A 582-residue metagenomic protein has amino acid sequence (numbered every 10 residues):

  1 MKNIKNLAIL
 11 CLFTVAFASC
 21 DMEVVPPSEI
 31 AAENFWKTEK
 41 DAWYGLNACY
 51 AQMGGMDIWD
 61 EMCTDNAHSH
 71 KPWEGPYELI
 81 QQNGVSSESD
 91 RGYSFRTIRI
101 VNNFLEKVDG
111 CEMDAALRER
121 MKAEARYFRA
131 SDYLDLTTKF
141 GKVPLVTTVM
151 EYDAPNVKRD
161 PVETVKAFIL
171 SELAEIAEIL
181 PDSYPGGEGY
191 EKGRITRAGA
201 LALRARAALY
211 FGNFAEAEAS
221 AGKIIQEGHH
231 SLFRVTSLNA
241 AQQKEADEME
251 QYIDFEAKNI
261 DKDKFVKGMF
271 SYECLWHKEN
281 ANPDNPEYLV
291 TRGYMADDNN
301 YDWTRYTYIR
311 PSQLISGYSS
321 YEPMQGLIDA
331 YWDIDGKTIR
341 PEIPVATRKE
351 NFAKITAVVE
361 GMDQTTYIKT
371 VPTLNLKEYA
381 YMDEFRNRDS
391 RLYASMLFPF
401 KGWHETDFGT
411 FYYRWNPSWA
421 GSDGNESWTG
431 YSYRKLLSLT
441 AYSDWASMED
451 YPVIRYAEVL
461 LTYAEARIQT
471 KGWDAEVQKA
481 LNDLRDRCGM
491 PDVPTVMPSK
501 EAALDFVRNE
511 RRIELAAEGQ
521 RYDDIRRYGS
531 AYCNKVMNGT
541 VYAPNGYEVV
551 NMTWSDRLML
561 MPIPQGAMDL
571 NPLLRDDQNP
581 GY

Functional and structural regions predicted by a protein language model:
M1-S28: Bacterial Sec-dependent N-terminal signal peptides
S19-M22, S94-T97, F168-L170, A241-A330 (+7 more regions): Long, intrinsically disordered, low-complexity segments
C20-D60, R386, N571-Y582: Membrane-proximal, proline-rich intrinsically disordered regions
N34-G55, P72-F140, A154-A167, L173-G187 (+9 more regions): Conserved, well-structured interaction surfaces
S94, K166, F214, W473-D474: TPR-repeat structural position
P286, E322-R455, G581: Flexible, polar/acidic helix-loop-strand segments at domain edges
